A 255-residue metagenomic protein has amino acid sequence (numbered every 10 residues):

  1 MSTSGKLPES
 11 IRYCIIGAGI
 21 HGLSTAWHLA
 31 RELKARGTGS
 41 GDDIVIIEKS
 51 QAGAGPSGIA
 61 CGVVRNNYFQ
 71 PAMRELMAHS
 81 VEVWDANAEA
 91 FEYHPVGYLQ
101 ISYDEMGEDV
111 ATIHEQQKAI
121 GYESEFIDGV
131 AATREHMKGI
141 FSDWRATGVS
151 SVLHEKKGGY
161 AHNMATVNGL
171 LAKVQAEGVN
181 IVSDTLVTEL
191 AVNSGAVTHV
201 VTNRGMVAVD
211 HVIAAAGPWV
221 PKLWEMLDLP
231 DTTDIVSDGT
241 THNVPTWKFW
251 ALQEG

Functional and structural regions predicted by a protein language model:
G5-H21, V45: Beta1/beta-strand and adjacent pyrophosphate-binding region of the FAD-binding site in flavoprotein oxidoreductases
L7-S10, E92-Q100, I120, E125 (+2 more regions): Helix-loop-beta segment of a Rossmann-like dinucleotide-binding subdomain
A18, Y103, A216-G217: Glycine-rich, N-terminal phosphate-binding loop of Rossmann-like dinucleotide-binding domains
H21, A52, W219: Conserved Rossmann-like nucleotide-cofactor binding loop
A30-S57: Glycine-rich FAD pyrophosphate-binding loop
C61-I140, V149: Dinucleotide-binding Rossmann-like beta1-alpha1 core, especially the glycine-rich loop that anchors the ADP
L153-H211, A215-K222: Helical element adjacent to the flavin cofactor pocket in flavoenzyme catalytic cores
M206-G255: Central helical "cap/lid" subdomain
